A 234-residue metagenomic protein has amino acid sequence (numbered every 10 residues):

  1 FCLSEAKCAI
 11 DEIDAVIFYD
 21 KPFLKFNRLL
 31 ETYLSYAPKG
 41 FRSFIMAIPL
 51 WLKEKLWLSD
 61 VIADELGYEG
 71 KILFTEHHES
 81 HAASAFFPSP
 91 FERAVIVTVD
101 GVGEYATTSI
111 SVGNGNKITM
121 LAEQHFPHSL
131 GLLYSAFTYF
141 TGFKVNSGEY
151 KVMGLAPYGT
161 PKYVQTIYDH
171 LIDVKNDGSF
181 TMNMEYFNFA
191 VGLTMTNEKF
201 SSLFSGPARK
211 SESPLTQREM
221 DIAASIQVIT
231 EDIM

Functional and structural regions predicted by a protein language model:
F1-I233: Short acidic/glycine-rich loops and adjacent helix/strand connectors that line catalytic pockets where negatively
